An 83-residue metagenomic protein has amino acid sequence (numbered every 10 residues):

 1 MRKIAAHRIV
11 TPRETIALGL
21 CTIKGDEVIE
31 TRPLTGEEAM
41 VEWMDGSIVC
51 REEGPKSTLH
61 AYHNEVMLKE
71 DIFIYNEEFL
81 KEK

Functional and structural regions predicted by a protein language model:
M1-K56, H60-Y62, K69-E82: N-terminal metal-binding scaffold of metallo-dependent hydrolase/deaminase domains
